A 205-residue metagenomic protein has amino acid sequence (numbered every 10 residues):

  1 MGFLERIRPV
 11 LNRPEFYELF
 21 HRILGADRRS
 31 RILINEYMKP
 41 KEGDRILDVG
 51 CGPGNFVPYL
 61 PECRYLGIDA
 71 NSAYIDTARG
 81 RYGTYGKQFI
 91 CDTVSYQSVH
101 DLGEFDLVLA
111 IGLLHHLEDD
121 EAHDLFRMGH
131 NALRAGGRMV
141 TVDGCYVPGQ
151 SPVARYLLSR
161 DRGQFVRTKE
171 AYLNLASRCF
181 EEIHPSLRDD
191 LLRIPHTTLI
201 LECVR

Functional and structural regions predicted by a protein language model:
M1-R45, V49-D101, L117-D124, M128 (+1 more regions): Class I (Rossmann-like) S-adenosyl-L-methionine-dependent methyltransferase catalytic domain, capturing the SAM-binding
L109: A conserved beta-strand element that flanks and buttresses the S-adenosyl-L-methionine
L113: Hydrophobic adenine-recognition pocket in adenosine-nucleotide-binding enzymes
E118, L133-R134: Helix-to-beta-strand junctions that scaffold the AdoMet/dcAdoMet cofactor pocket in Class I SAM-dependent enzymes
G137: Glycine-centered, small-residue-biased loops immediately flanking beta-strands in adenine/cofactor-binding cores
